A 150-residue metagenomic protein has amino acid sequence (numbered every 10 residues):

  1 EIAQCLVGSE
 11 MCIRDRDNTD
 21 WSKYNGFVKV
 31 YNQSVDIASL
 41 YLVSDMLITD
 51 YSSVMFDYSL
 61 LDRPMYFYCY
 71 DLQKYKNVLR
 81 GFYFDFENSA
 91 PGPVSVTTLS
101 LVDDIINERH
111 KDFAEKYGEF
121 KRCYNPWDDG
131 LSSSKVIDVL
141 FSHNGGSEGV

Functional and structural regions predicted by a protein language model:
E1-I13: Single conserved hydrophobic/aromatic residue that forms the stacking wall/gate of nucleotide- or nucleobase-binding
D17-F56: Donor nucleotide-activated moiety binding/catalytic core segment of transferases that use nucleotide-activated donors
T19-G26, S53-Y124: Catalytic binding pocket for nucleotide-activated donors in carbohydrate/polymer assembly enzymes
V30-A38, S89-G92, N125-W127: Short, contiguous acidic/charged loop-to-helix segments that flank catalytic cores in large enzymes
D129-V150: C-terminal alpha-helical cap of glycosyltransferases
